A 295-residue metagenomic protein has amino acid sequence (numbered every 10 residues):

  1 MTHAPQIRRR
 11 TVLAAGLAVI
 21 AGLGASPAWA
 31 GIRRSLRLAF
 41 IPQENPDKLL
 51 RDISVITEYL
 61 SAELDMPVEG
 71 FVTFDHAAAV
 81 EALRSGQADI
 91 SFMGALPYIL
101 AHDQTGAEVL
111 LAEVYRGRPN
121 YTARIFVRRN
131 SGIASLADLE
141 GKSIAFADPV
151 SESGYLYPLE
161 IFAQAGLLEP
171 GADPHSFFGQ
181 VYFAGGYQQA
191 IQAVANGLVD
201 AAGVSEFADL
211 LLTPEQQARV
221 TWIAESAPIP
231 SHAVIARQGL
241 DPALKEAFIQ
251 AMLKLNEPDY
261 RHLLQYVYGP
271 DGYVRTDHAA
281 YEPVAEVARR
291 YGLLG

Functional and structural regions predicted by a protein language model:
H3-A4, T11-A30: N-terminal export signals
R34-Q43, L49, V114-V127, H175 (+3 more regions): Periplasmic-binding protein-like
R37-Q43, L49, D138-Y155: Short loop->beta-strand "edge-of-pocket" segments that line small-molecule binding or catalytic clefts across diverse
N45-P67: Short, polar/charged alpha-helical segment
I56-L64, G154-F183, L212-E215: Ligand-binding cleft/hinge of the Venus flytrap
A77-S91, Q104, A137, V181-G203: Short helices/loops that flank or line small-molecule/ion binding pockets
A95-T105, P158-Q164, Q192-V220: A ligand-binding cleft/hinge motif common to bilobed small-molecule-binding domains
V127-D148, G171-P174: Flexible hinge/capping segments at coil-to-helix
